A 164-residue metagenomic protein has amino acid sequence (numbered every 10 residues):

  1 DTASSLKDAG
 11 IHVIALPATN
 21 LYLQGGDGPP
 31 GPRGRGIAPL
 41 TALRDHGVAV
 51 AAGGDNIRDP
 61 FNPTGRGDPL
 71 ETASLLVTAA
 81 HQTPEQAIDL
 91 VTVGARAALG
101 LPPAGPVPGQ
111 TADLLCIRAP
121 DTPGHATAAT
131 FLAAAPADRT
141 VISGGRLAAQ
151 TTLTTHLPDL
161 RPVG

Functional and structural regions predicted by a protein language model:
D1-R35: Active-site core of metal-dependent hydrolases
D8, D45, A135-P136: Short, well-ordered coil/turn elements that cap or connect secondary structure elements
H12, R44-H46, H81, H125 (+1 more regions): Histidine (H) residue identity feature
L16-G25, R35-A119: His/Asp/Glu-enriched, well-ordered alpha-helical/loop segment that forms or immediately abuts the divalent-metal
V93, Q110-G164: C-terminal cap of metal-dependent C-N hydrolases
